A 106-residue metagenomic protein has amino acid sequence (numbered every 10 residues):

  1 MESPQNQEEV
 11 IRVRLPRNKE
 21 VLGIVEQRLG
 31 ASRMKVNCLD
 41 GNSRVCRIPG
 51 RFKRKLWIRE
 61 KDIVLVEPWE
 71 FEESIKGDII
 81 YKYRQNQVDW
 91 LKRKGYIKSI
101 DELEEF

Functional and structural regions predicted by a protein language model:
M1-V21: Short boundary/loop segments of OB/S1/cold-shock single-stranded nucleic-acid-binding domains
V13-R14, G23-E26, R54-K55, P68-E70: Beta-strand elements of modular eukaryotic interaction domains
Q27, C38, P68, Y81-Y83: Flexible glycine-/small-residue-rich
A31-V36: Short aromatic-glycine-enriched beta-strand elements
D40-G50: Short, structured beta-strand/loop micro-motifs enriched in basic residues and often containing a Trp
F52-L65: Short nucleic-acid-contacting surface segments enriched for D/E, G, S/T with interspersed K/R
E70-I97: OB-fold/S1-family single-stranded nucleic acid-binding modules
G95-F106: C-terminal helix/juxtamembrane-tail motif
